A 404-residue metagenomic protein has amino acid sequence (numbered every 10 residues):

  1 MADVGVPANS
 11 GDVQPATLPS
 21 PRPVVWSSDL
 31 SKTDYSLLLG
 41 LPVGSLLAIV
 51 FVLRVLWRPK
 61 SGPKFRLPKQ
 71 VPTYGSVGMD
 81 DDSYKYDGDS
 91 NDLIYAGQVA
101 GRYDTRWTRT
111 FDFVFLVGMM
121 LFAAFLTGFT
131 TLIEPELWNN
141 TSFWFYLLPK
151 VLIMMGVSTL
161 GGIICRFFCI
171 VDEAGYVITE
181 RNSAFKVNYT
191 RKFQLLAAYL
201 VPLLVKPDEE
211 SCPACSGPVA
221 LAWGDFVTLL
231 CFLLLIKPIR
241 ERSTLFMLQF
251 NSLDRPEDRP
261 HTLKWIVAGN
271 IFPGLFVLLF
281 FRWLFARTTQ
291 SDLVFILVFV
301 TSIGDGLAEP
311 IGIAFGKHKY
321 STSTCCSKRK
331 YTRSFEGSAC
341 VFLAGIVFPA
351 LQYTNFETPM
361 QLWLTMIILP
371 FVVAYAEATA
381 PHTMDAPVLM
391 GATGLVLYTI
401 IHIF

Functional and structural regions predicted by a protein language model:
M1, N9-S10: Long, low-complexity intrinsically disordered regions of secretory-pathway proteins
D3-G5, M79: Nucleo/cytoplasmic regulatory scaffolds in medium-to-very-large eukaryotic proteins
G11, P15-F226, F232-F404: Interhelical loop and helix-boundary elements at the membrane-water interface of polytopic inner-membrane proteins
